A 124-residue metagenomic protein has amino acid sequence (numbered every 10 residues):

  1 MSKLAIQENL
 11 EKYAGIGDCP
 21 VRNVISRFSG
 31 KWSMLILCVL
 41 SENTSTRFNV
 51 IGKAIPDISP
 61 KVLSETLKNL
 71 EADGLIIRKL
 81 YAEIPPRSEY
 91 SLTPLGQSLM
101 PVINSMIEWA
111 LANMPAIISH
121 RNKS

Functional and structural regions predicted by a protein language model:
M1-E8, P60-K61, T66, I77 (+1 more regions): Short amphipathic alpha-helical interaction elements located at domain edges and within/adjacent to intrinsically
S2-N9, I16, Q97-S124: Amphipathic alpha-helical dimerization/coiled-coil segments that flank or bridge DNA-binding/regulatory modules
G15-V62, E89: N-terminal helix-turn-helix DNA-binding core of bacterial DNA-binding proteins
N49-Y81, P85: Canonical helix-turn-helix DNA-binding module
A82-M106: Basic, amphipathic "hinge/linker" alpha-helix immediately C-terminal to the N-terminal HTH DNA-binding motif
